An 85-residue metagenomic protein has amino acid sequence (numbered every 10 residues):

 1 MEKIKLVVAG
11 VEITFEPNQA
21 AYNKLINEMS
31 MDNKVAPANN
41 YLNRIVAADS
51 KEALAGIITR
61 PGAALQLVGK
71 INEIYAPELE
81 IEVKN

Functional and structural regions predicted by a protein language model:
M1-A9: Short acidic, Pro/Gly- and aromatic-enriched capping/linker segments at domain boundaries
E2, E16-N85: Short, surface-exposed, charged amphipathic helix/loop patches that serve as local interaction elements
E12-T14: Short, solvent-exposed loop/turn motifs
